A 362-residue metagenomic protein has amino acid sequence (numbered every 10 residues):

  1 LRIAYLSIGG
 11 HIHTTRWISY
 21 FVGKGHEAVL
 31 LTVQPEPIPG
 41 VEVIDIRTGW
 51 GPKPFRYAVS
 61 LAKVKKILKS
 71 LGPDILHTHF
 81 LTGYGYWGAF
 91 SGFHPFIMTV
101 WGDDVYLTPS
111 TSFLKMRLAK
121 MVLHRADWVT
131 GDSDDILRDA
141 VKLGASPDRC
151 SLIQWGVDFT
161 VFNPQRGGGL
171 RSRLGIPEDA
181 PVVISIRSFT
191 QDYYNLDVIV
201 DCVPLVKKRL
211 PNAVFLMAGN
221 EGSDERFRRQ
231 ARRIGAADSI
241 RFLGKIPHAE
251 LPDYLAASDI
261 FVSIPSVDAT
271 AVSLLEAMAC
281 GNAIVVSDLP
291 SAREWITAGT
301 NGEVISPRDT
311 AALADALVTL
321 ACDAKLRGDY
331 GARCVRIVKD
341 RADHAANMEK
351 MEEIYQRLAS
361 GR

Functional and structural regions predicted by a protein language model:
P35-E36, I186-R187, V214-R228: Glycosyltransferase donor-sugar binding loop
L68, L123, K245-I246, D253-S258: Short alpha-helical donor nucleotide-sugar binding micro-motif in glycosyltransferases
N163-I176: A short helix/loop element that forms part of the nucleotide-sugar donor recognition site in Leloir-type
P177-Y194, V200-V203, L216: Conserved donor-binding/catalytic core segment of Leloir-type glycosyltransferases
R228-I246: Nucleotide-activated donor-binding/catalytic signature segment of Leloir-type glycosyltransferases, i.e., the conserved
S266-V267: Aromatic "clamp/platform" in nucleotide-sugar-dependent glycosyltransferases that forms part of the donor/acceptor
A283-V286: Short hydrophobic beta-strand element within catalytic cores of glycosyltransferases and related nucleotide-activated
A298-G299, E303-T310, T319-K325: Conserved acidic donor-binding segment of nucleotide-sugar-dependent glycosyltransferases
